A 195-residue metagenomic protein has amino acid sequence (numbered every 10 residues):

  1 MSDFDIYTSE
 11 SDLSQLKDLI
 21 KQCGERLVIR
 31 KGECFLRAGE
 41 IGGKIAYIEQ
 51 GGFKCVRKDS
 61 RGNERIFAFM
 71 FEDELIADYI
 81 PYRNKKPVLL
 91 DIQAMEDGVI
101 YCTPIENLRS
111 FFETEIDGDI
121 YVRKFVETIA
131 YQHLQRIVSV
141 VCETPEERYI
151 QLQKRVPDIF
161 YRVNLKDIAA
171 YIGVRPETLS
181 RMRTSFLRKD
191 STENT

Functional and structural regions predicted by a protein language model:
M1-R30, P81: Cyclic nucleotide-binding regulatory module and flanking cytosolic helices
E25, C34, G52-R57, L75 (+1 more regions): Short beta-strand segments in beta-sandwich/barrel cores
G32, G43-K54, E72-D73: Glycine- and acidic-residue-biased ligand/ion/polar-headgroup-sensing regions
F35-E40: Short phosphate-coordinating micro-motif centered on Lys-Gly-acidic
D59-R65: Hydrophobic/aromatic-rich structural module bridging two neighboring secondary-structure elements via a short loop
I66-R123: Cyclic-nucleotide recognition modules
I129-S139: Short, Lys/Arg-enriched N-terminal segment that forms or immediately precedes the first helix of a structured domain
E143-T195: Phosphate-/nucleic-acid-contacting segments
